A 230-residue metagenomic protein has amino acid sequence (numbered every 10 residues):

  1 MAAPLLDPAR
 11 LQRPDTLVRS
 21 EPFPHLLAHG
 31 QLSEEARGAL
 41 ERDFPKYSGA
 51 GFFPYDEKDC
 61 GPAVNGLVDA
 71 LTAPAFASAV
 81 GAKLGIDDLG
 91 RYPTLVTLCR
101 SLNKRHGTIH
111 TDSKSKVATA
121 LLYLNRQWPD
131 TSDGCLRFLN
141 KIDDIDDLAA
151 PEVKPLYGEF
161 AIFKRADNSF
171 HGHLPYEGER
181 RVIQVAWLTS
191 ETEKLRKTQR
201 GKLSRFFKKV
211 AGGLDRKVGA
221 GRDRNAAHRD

Functional and structural regions predicted by a protein language model:
A3-I86: Non-heme Fe(II)/2-oxoglutarate
L27-H29, T97, I162, Q184: Short beta-strand segments
A63-D69, H106-G107, L148-A150, F170-H171: Active-site rim elements
D87-T97, S132: A short coil-to-beta-strand element that immediately follows conserved catalytic motifs
D88-G90, I109-S113, W128: Short, conserved, surface-exposed binding loops centered on an aromatic residue
L98-D112: Conserved short histidine dyad/triad with adjacent acidic residue
K114, S132-D230: Catalytic core of Fe(II)/2-oxoglutarate
V117-R126: Acidic, metal-ligating active-site segments
